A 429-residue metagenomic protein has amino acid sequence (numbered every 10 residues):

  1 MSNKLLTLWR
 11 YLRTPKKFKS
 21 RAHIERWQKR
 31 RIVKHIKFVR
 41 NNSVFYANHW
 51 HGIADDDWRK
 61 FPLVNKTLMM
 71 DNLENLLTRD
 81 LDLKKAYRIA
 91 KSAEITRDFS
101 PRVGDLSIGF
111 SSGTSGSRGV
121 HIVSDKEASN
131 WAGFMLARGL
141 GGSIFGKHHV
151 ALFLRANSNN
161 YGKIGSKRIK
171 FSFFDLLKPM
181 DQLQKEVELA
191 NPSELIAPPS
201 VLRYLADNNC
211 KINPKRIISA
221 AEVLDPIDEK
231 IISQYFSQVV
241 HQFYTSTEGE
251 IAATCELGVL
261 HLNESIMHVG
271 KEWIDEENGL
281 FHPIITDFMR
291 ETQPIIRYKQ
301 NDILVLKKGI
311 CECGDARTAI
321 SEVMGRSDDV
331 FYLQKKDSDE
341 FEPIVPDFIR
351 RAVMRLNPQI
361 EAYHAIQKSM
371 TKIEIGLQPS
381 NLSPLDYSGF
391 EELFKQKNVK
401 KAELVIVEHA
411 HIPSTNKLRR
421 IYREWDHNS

Functional and structural regions predicted by a protein language model:
M1-F110, G116-N130, A137-G141, A156 (+2 more regions): Nucleotide 5′-phosphate-binding alpha/beta core
M1-P15, D71-I218, V223-Y235, V259 (+2 more regions): Active-site phosphate/ATP/adenylate-binding loop shared across adenylate-forming ligases
S117, S237-Q238, S246, Q359 (+1 more regions): Short, well-ordered coil loops that connect the C-terminus of an alpha-helix to the N-terminus of a beta-strand
G162-G165, A253-E256, K417: Short acidic, glycine/serine/threonine-rich loops at helix termini
S172-D175, H241-F243, G270, A402-V407: General small-molecule cofactor/ligand-binding pocket signal
L195, T292, Y298-N398: AMP-binding/adenylate-forming catalytic core of the ANL superfamily
V201, S246-T247, S327: A generic "binding-loop/recognition-motif" signal
K230-C311: Conserved AMP-binding/adenylate-forming
